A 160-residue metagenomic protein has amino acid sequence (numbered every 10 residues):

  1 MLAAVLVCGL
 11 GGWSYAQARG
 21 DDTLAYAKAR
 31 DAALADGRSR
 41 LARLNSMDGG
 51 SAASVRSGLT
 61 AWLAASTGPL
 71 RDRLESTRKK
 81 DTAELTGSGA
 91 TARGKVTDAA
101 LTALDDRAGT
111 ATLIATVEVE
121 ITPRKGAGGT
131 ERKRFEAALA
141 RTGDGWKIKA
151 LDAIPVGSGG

Functional and structural regions predicted by a protein language model:
M1-A25: Amphipathic, hydrophobic N-terminal targeting peptides for secretion and organelle import
D22-R30, G159-G160: Disorder-to-helix initiation segments
K28-G87, T91: Core segments of small alpha/beta cavity-forming domains
R78, A115-V119, D152: A mature extracytoplasmic/lumenal domain signature
G87-R124: Surface-exposed, charged secondary-structure patches
R93, D98, E131-E136, D152: Well-ordered beta-strand positions in beta-sheet-rich domains
R124-T130: Solvent-exposed, non-transmembrane alpha-helical starts
R134-G160: Short beta-strand edge/turn micro-motifs at domain boundaries
